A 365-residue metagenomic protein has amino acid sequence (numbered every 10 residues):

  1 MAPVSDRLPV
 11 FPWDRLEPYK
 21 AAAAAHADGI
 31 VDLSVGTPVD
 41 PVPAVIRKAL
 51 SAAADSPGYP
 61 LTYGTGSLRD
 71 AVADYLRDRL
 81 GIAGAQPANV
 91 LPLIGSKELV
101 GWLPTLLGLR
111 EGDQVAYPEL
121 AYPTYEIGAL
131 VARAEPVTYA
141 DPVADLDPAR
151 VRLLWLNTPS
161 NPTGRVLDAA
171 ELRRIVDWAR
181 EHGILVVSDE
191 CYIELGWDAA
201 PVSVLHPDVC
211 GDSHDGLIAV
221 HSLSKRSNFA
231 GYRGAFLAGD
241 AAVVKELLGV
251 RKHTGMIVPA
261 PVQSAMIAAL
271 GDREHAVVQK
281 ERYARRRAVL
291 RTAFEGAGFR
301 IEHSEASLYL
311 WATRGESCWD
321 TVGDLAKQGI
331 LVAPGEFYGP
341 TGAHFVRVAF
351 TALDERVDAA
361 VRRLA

Functional and structural regions predicted by a protein language model:
A2-F11, A21-L50, D78-A365: PLP-dependent class I/II
A52-P57: N-terminal alpha-helical segment of soluble enzymes
G58-Y59, H253: Short, solvent-exposed amphipathic alpha-helical segments in soluble enzyme and RNA/protein-processing domains
Y59-P60, V277: Short, surface-exposed loop/turn segments at secondary-structure junctions
Y63-G64: Short beta-strand to alpha-helix junction loop
L68-V72, G95: Conserved AMP-binding/adenylate-forming core of the ANL superfamily
